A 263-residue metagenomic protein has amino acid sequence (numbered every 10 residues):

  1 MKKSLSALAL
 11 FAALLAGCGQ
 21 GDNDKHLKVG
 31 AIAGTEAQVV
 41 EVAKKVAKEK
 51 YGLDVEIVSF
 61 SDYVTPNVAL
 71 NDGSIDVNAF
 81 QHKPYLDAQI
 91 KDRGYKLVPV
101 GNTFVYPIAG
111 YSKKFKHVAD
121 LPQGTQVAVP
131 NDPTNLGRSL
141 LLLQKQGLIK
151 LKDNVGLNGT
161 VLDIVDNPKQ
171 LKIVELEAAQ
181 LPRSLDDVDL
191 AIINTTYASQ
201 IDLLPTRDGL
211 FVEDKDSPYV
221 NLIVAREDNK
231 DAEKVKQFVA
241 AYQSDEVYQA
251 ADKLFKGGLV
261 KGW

Functional and structural regions predicted by a protein language model:
L14-G17: C-terminal motif of bacterial Sec signal peptides marking the signal peptidase cleavage site
G19-D22: Bacterial signal peptide processing site
A33-V58, T65: Short, polar/charged alpha-helical segment
I57-V68, V155-R183: Short helix-initiation/N-cap motifs at beta->coil->alpha
A88-V100, K113-F115, D187, I192 (+1 more regions): Ligand-binding "clamshell"
V100-I149, Y248: A conserved helix-loop-strand patch within extracytoplasmic ligand-binding domains of the periplasmic binding
G101-S112, S199-K234, V239-A240, V260-W263: Periplasmic-binding protein-like
G137-Q144, Y242-G262: Periplasmic-binding protein-like
